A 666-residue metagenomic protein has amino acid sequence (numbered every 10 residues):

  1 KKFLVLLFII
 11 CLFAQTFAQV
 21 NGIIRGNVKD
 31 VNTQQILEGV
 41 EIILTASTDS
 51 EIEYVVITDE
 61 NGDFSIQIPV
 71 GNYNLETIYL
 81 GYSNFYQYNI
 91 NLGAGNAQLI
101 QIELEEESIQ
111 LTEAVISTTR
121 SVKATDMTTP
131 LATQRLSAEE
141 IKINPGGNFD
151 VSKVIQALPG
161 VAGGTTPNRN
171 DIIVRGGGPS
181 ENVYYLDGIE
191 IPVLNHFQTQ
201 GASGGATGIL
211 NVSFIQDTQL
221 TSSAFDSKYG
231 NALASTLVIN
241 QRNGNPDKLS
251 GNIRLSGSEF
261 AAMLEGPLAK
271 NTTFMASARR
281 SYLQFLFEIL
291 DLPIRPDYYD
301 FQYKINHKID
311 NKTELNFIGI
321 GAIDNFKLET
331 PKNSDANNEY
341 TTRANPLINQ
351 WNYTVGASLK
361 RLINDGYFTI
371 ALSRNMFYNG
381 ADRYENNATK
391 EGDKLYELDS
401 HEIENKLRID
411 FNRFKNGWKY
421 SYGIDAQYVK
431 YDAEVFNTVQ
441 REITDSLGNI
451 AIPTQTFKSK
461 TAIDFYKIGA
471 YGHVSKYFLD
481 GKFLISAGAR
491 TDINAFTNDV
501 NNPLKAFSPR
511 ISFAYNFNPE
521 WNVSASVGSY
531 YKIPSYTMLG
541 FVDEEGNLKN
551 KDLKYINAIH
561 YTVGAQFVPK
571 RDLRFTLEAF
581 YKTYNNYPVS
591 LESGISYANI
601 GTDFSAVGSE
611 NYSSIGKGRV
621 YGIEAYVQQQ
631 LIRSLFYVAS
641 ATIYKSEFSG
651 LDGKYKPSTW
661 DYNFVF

Functional and structural regions predicted by a protein language model:
A18-E113: Periplasm-facing N-terminal accessory domains of Gram-negative outer-membrane beta-barrel systems
D59, S83, N91-A94, Q98-L99 (+3 more regions): Periplasmic N-terminal accessory/gating domains of Gram-negative outer-membrane beta-barrel systems
V183, D217-K228, A234-R242, L249-R295 (+2 more regions): Predominantly transmembrane beta-strands of Gram-negative outer membrane beta-barrel pores used for transport
L194-N195, P331-N333, Y378, D432-T438 (+4 more regions): Surface-exposed extracellular loop regions of Gram-negative outer-membrane beta-barrel proteins, predominantly
S222-A224, Q241-N243, L255-E259, R280-Q284 (+10 more regions): Transmembrane beta-strands of outer-membrane beta-barrel pores
N306-D324, P346-V500, L573-T576, Q630 (+1 more regions): Face-selective signature of the C-terminal outer-membrane beta-barrel domain
Y340-L359, S459-I463, Y531-N585, I600-Q630: Outer-membrane beta-barrel signature, preferentially recognizing the C-terminal barrel domain of Gram-negative
Y477-L479, Y581-T583, S605-F666: Gram-negative outer-membrane beta-barrel transporters
